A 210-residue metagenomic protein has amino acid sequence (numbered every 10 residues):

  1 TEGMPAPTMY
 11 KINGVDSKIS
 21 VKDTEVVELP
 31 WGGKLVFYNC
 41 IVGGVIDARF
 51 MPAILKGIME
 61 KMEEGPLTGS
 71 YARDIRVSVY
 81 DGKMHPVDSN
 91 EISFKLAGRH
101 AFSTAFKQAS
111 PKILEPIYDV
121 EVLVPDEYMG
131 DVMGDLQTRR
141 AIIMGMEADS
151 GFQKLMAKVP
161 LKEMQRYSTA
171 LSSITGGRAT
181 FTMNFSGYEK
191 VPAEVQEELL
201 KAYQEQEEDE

Functional and structural regions predicted by a protein language model:
T1-E210: Accessory interaction regions appended to the cores of large information-processing enzymes
